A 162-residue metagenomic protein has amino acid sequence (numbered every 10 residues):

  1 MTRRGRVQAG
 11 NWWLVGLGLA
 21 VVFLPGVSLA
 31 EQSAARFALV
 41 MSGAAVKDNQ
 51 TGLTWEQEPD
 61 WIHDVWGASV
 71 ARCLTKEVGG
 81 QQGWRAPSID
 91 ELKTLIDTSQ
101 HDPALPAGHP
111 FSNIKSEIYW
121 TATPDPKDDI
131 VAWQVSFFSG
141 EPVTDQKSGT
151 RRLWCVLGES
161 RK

Functional and structural regions predicted by a protein language model:
T2-R85, I89-K162: Glycine-aromatic-enriched surface loops/turns that form tight recognition elements
